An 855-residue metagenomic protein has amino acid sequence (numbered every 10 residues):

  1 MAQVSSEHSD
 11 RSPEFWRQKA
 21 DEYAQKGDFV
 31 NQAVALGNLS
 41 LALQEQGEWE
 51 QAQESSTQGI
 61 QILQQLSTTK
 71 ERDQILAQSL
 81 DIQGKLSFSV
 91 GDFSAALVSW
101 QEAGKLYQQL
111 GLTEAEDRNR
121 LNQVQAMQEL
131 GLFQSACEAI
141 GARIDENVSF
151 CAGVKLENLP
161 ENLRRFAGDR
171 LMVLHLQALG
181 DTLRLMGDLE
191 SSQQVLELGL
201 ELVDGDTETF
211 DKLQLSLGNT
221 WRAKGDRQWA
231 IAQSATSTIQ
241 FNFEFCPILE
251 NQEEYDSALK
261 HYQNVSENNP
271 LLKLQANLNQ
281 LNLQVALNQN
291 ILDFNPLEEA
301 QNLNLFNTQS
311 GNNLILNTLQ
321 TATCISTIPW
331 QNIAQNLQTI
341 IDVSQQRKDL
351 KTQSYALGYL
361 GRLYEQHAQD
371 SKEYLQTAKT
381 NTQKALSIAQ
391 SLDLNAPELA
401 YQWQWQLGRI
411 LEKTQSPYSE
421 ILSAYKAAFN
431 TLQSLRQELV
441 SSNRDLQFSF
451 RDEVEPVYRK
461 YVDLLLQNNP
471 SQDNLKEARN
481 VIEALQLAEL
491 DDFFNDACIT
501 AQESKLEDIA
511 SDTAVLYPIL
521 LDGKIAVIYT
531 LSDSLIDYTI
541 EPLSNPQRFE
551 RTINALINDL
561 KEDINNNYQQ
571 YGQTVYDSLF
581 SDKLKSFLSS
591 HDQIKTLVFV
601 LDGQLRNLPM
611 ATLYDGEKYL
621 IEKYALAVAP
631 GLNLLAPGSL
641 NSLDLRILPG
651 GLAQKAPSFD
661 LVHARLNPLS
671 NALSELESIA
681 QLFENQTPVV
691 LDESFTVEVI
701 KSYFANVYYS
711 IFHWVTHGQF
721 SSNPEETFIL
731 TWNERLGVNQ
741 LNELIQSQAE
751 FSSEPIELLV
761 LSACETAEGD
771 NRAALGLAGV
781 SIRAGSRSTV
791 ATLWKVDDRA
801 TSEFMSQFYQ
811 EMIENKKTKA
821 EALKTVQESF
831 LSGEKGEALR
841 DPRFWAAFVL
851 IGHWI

Functional and structural regions predicted by a protein language model:
M1-N38: N-terminal leader/linker segments that initiate helical-solenoid repeat arrays
N31-E45, I75-S89, L121-Q125, Q177-D181: Non-membrane alpha-helical segments in proteins
L41, K85, D522, G603-N607 (+7 more regions): Solvent-exposed loop/turn segments at secondary-structure junctions within structured extracellular/periplasmic domains
D117, Q125-Q128, F133-R165, D169-Q573 (+5 more regions): Alpha-helical solenoid repeat scaffolds used for protein-protein interaction
I499, D508-I509, G603-I711, E726-L730: Catalytic-core domains of enzymes
I525-Y529, I679, F848-V849: Short beta-strand scaffold segments in enzyme catalytic cores
D592, T801-I855: An often Trp-containing, charged/polar helix-loop segment at the C-terminal end of enzyme catalytic cores
P630-N633, S710-E803, Q807: Catalytic cores of nucleophile-dependent amide-cleaving enzymes
